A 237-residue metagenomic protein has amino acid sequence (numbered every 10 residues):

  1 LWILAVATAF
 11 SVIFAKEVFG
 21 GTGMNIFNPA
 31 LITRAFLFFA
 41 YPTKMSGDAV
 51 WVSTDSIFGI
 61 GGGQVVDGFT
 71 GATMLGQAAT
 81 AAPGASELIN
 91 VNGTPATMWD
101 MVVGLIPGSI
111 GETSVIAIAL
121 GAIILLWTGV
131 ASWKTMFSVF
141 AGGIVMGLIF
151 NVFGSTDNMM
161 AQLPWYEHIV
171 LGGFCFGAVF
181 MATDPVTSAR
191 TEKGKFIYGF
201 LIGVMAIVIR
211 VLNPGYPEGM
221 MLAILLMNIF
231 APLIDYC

Functional and structural regions predicted by a protein language model:
L1-A7, M101, L105-V115, A161-F174: Structural signature of hydrophobic alpha-helical transmembrane segments
I3-A7, S11, A15, A117 (+11 more regions): Alpha-helical transmembrane segments in multi-pass membrane proteins
L4-V6, M24-R34, W133-A141, H168-V170 (+1 more regions): Cytoplasmic-side transmembrane-helix entry/capping segments in multi-pass membrane proteins
V12-G23, L120-G129, V179-S188: C-terminal ends of transmembrane helices
G23-M24, P29-A119: Long hydrophobic alpha-helical segments that form multi-pass transmembrane helix bundles in integral membrane proteins
I26, A30, Y166-G172, K195 (+1 more regions): Loop-to-transmembrane alpha-helix initiation sites
L31-T43, G142-N151, G173-F180, G199-I207 (+1 more regions): Small-residue-rich segments of transmembrane alpha-helices in multi-pass membrane proteins, especially helix faces
M136-E192: A beta-strand-loop signature enriched in Asp, Gly, Thr, and Trp that corresponds to the sialidase/neuraminidase Asp-box
